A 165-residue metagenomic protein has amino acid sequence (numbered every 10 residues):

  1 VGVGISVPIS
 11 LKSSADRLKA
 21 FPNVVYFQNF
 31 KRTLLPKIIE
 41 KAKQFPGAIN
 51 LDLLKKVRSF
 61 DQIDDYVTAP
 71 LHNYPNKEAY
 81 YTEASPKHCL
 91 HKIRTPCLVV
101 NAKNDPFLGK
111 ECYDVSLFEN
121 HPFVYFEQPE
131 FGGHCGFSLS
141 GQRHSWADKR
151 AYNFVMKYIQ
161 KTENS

Functional and structural regions predicted by a protein language model:
V1-L71: Alpha/beta-hydrolase-fold enzymes
Y66-C89: Active-site nucleophile elbow and catalytic-triad environment of alpha/beta-hydrolase enzymes
K87, K103-P106, F131-G133: Acidic beta-to-alpha connecting loop that harbors the catalytic carboxylate
I93, V99-N101, D105: Short beta-strand/loop motif that positions the catalytic acidic residue of the alpha/beta-hydrolase fold
G109-L117: Short, surface-exposed loop/helix-turn segments at secondary-structure junctions that function as lids/hinges flanking
E119-C135: Catalytic histidine neighborhood in serine/cysteine hydrolases with alpha/beta-hydrolase-type architecture
G132-W146: Catalytic histidine-centered segment of alpha/beta-hydrolase-like enzymes
V155-N164: Short, hydrophobic alpha-helical segments
